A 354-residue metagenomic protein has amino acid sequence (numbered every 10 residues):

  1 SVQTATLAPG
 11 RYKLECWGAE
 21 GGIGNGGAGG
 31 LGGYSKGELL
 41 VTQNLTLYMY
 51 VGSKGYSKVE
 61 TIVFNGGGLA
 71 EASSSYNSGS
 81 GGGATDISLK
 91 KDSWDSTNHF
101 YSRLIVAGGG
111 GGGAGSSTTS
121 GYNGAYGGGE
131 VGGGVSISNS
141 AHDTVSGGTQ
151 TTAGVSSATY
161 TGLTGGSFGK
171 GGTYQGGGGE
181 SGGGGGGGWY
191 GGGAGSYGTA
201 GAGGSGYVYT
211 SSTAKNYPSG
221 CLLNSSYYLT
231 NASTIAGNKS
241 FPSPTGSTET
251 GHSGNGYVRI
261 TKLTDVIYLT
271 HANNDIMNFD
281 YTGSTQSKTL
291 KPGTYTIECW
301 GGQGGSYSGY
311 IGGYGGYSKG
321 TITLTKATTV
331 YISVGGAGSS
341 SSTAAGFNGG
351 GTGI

Functional and structural regions predicted by a protein language model:
S1-G22, N98-L104, R259, V266-S306: GGW-centered surface loops in extracellular recognition modules
K13-C16, Y48-Y50, D86, L104-A107 (+5 more regions): Structural recognition of the beta-strand scaffold that forms the well-ordered cores of secreted hydrolase catalytic
G22-N25, G113-S117, G198, Y268 (+1 more regions): Short, solvent-exposed loop/turn elements at domain surfaces
I23-G33, G305-G316: Short, surface-exposed beta-strand/strand-loop-strand elements in extracellular ectodomains
G26-A28, S74-S78, G179-E180, Y197-G198 (+3 more regions): Short consensus segments that form the blades of beta-propeller domains, in both extracellular/periplasmic
L31-S146, G193, Y314-I354: Secretome/extracellular-domain signature
A125-E180: Intrinsically disordered, low-complexity terminal/linker regions enriched in Pro/Ser/Gly and acidic residues
G165-D265: Extracellular low-complexity, Gly/Ser/Thr-rich intrinsically disordered linkers and protease-sensitive activation/hinge
